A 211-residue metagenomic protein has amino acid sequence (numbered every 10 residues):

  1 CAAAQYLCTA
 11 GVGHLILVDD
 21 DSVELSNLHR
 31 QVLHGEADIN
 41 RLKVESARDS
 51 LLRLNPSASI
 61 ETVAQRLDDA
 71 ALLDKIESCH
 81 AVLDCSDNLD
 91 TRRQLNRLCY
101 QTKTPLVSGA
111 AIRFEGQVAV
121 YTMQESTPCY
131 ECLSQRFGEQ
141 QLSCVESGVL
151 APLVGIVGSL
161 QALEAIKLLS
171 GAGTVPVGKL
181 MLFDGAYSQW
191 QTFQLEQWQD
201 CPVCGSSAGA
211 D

Functional and structural regions predicted by a protein language model:
C1-D211: Adenine nucleotide-associated cytosolic modules
